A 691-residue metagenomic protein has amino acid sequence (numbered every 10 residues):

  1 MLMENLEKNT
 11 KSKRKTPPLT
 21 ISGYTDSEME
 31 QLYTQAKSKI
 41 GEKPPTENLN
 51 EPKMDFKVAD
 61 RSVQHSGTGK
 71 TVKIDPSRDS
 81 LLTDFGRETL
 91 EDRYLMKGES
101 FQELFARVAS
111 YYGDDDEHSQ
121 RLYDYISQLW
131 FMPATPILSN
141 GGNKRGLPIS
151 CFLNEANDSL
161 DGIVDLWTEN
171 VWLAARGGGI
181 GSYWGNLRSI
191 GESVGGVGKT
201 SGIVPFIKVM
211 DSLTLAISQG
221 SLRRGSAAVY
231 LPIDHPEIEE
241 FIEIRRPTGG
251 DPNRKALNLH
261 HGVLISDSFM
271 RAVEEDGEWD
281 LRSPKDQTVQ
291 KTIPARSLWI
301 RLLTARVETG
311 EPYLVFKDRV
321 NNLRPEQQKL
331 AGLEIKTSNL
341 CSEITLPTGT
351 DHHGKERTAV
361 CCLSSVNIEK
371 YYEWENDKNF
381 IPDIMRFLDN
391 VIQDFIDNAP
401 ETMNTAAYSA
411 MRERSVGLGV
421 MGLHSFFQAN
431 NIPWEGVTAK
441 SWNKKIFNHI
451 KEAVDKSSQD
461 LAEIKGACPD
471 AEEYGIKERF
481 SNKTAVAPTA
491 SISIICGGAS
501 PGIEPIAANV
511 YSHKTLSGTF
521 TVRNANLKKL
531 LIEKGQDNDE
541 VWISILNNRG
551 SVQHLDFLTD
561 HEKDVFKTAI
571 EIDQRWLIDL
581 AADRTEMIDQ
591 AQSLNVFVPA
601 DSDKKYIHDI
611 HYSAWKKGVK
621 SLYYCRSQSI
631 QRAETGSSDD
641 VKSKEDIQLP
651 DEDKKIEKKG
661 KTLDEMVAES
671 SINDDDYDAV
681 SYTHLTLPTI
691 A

Functional and structural regions predicted by a protein language model:
M1-P148, W299-L303, E308, Y612 (+5 more regions): Acidic/polar, glycine-rich intrinsically disordered N-terminal extensions of enzymes
A36, N48-D116, L187, G191 (+4 more regions): Conserved, charged catalytic cores of large soluble enzymes
L81, C341-T350, I392-D397, T484-D646: Catalytic alpha/beta core of large soluble enzyme barrels
M96, Y111-D115, Y123-L147, L153-G195 (+7 more regions): Function-dense linear segments that define catalytic or interfacial modules in macromolecule-processing proteins
H118-L122, I180-S182, S221-A228, L314-F316 (+6 more regions): Flexible, glycine/charged-enriched surface loops at secondary-structure junctions
N154, Y183-L187, L231-D234, F241 (+10 more regions): Generic beta-strand/beta-sheet core signal
P382-A407, M411, S415, N430-T489 (+2 more regions): Internal maturation/activation junctions in enzymes
V680-T689: Conserved small/polar residues in nucleotide/adenosyl-binding loops
